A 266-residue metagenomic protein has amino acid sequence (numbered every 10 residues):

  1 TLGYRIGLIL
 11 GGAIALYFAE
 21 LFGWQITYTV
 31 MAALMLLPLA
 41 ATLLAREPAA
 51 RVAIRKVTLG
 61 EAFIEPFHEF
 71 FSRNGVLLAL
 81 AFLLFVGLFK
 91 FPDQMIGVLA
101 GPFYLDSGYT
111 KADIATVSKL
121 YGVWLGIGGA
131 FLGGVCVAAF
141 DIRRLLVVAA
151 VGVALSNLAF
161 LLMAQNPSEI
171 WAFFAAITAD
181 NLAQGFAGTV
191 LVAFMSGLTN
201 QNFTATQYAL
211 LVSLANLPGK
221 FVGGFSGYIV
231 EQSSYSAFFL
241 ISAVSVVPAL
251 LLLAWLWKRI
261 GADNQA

Functional and structural regions predicted by a protein language model:
T1-A19, V212-G223: Glycine-rich segments within core transmembrane alpha-helices of 12-TM secondary carriers
I26-L44, A237-W255: Symmetry-related core transmembrane helices of the 12-TM Major Facilitator Superfamily/SLC fold
L43-K56, W255-Q265: Helix-loop junctions on the cytosolic side of multi-pass membrane transporters, especially the intracellular loop
A50-A81: Juxtamembrane intracellular "pre-TM" segments in multi-pass secondary transporters
V98-A115: Short amphipathic helix-loop junctions that connect adjacent transmembrane helices in Major Facilitator Superfamily/SLC
G128-L145, V230-E231: Helix-to-loop junctions at the C-terminal end of transmembrane segments in multipass secondary transporters
V151-S168: C-terminal ends and interior cores of transmembrane alpha-helices in multi-pass membrane transporters/permeases
L198-Q232: A late C-terminal transmembrane helix in Major Facilitator Superfamily
